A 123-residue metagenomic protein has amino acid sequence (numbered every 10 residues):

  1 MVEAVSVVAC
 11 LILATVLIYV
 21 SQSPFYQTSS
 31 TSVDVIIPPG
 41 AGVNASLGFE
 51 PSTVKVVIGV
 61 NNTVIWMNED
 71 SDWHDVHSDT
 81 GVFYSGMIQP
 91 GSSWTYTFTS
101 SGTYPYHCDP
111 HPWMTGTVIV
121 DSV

Functional and structural regions predicted by a protein language model:
M1-V123: Extracytoplasmic copper-binding redox domains, predominantly the cupredoxin/blue-copper superfamily
